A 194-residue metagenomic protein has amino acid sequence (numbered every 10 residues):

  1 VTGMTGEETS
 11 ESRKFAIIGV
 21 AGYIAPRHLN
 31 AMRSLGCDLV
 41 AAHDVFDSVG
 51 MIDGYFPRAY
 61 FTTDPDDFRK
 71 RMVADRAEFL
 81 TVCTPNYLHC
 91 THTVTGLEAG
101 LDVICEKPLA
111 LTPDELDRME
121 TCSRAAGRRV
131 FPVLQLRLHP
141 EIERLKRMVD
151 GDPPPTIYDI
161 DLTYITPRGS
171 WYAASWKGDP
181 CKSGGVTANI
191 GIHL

Functional and structural regions predicted by a protein language model:
T2-P57: N-terminal Rossmann-like dinucleotide-binding module
I18-G19, H43, C83, V133 (+1 more regions): Short hydrophobic segments within beta-strands
H28, Y60-C122: Beta-loop-alpha module in the N-terminal Rossmann-like domain of NAD(P)-dependent dehydrogenases, especially those
A41, E78-F79, D159: Short, Asp-centered acidic motifs that coordinate Mg2+ and/or phosphate in catalytic or ligand-binding sites
H43-G54, D64, D117-R129: Long, contiguous secondary-structure blocks with strong helical propensity
R118-L136, P155-I160: Rossmann-fold dehydrogenase core element
L136-L194: Predominantly a Rossmann-like dinucleotide-binding segment in NAD(P)-dependent oxidoreductases
